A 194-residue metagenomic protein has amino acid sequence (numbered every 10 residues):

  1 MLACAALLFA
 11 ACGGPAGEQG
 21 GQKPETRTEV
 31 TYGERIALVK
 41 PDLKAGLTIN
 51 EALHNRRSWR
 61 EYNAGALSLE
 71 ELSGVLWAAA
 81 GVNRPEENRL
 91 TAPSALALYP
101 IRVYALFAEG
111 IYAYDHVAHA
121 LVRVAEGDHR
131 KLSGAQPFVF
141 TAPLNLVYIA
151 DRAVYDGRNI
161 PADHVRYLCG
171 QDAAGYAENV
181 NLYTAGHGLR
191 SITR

Functional and structural regions predicted by a protein language model:
M1-A3: Sec-dependent signal peptide recognition, specifically the positively charged N-region followed immediately by
A10-A11: C-terminal motif of bacterial Sec signal peptides marking the signal peptidase cleavage site
G14-A142: N-terminal amphipathic, basic helical "cap/leader" segment at the start of enzyme domains
R56, V75, V103, L144-R194: Small-aliphatic-rich amphipathic alpha-helix that forms the alpha element of a beta-alpha
